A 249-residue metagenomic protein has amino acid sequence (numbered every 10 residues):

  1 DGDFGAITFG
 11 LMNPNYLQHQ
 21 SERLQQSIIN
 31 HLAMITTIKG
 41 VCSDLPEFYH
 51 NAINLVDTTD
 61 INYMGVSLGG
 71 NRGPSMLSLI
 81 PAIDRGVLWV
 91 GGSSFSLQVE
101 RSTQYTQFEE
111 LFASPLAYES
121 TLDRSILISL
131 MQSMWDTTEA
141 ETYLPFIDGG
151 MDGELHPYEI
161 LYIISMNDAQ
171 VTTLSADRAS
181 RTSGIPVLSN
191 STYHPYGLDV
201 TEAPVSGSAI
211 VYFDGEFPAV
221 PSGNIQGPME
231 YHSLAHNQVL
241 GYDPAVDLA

Functional and structural regions predicted by a protein language model:
D1, D60-L68, E141-G149: Amphipathic repeat-derived elements
D1-V41, P46-F48: Cap/lid segment of the alpha/beta-hydrolase catalytic domain
N13-N15, I53, D60, T106: A signal for specific C-terminal beta-sheet/loop modules enriched in small/flexible residues with GP/PG/PP motifs
N15, H19-Q26, A82-A249: C-terminal subdomain of alpha/beta-hydrolase-fold enzymes, centered on the catalytic histidine and its supporting
I28, L32-I35, K39, I61-N62 (+3 more regions): Generic hydrophobic alpha-helical scaffold/packing signal
N30, G69-R72, S175: General structural feature for long, well-ordered alpha-helical segments within catalytic domains of soluble enzymes
T37, S43-E100: Primarily recognizes the serine-hydrolase "nucleophile elbow" in alpha/beta-hydrolase and SGNH/GDSL folds
